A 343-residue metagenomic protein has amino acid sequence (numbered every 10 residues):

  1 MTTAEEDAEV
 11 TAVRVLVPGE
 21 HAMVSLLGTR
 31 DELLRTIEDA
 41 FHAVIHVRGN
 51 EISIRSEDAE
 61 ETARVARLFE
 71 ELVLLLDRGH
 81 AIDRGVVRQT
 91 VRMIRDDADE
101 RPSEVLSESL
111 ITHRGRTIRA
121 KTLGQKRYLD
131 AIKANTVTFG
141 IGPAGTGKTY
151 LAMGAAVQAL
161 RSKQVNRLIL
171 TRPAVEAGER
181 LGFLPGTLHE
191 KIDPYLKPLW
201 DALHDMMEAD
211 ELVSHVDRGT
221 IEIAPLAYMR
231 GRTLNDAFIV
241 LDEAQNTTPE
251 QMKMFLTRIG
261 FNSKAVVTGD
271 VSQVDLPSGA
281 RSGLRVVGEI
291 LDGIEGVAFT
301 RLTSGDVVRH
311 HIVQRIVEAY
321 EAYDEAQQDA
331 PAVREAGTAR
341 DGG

Functional and structural regions predicted by a protein language model:
T2-T11, V105-E108: Flexible hinge/switch segments at interdomain interfaces of large molecular machines
E6-V24: Short glycine-/aliphatic-rich beta-strand segments at the starts of folded cytosolic domains
V13, H21, A40-H42, D58-E61: Short Lys/Arg-rich amphipathic alpha-helical segments
V17-G19, V47-G49, S56, R172 (+2 more regions): Flexible glycine-/small-residue-rich
A22-D39: Short amphipathic alpha-helix segments
R35, D39-V44, N50: Compact, well-ordered interaction domains used in eukaryotic information-processing assemblies
H46-V105: Interdomain "pre-motor" coupling segment immediately N-terminal to P-loop NTPase/helicase cores
H113-Q125, D130-L241, Q245-G343: Conserved helicase motor core of SF1/SF2 NTP-dependent helicases
